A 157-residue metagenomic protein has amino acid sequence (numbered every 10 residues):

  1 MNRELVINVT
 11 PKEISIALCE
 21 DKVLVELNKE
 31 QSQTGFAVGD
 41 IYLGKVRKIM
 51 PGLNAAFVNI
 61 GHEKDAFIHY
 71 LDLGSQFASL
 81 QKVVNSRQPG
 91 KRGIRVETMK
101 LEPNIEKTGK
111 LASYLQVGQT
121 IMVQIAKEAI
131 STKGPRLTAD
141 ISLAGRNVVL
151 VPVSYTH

Functional and structural regions predicted by a protein language model:
M1-Y155: Single-stranded RNA-binding surfaces
